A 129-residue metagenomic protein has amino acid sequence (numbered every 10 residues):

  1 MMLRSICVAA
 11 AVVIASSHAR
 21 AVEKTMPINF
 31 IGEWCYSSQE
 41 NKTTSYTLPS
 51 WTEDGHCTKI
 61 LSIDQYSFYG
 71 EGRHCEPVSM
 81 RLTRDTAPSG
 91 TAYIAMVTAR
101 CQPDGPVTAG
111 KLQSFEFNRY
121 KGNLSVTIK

Functional and structural regions predicted by a protein language model:
M1-C7: Bacterial N-terminal signal peptides that target proteins for export
C7-A15: Bacterial N-terminal signal peptides
S17-A21: Sec/Tat signal peptide C-region and signal peptidase I cleavage site
K24-T25, F30-G70, A109: Short, solvent-exposed loop/hinge segments that bridge or flank secondary-structure elements
E40-K42, I63-K121: Contiguous, well-ordered beta-strand patches that form the walls/edges of small beta-barrel/beta-sandwich domains
